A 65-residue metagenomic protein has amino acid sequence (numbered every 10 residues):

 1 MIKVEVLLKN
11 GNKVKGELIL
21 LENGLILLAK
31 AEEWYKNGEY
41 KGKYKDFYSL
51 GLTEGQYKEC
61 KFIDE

Functional and structural regions predicted by a protein language model:
I2-K9: A short beta-strand micro-motif
V14-E59: Acidic, low-complexity, intrinsically disordered interaction modules
F62-E65: Short acidic DE-rich linear segments
